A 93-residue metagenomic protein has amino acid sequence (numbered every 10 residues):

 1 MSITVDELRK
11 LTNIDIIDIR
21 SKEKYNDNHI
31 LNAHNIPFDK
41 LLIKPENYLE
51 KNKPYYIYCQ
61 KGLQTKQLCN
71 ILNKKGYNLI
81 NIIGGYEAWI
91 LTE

Functional and structural regions predicted by a protein language model:
M1-D15, I19-P54, K61-E93: Rhodanese-like catalytic fold shared by cysteine-dependent sulfurtransferases and DSP/PTP-type phosphatases
